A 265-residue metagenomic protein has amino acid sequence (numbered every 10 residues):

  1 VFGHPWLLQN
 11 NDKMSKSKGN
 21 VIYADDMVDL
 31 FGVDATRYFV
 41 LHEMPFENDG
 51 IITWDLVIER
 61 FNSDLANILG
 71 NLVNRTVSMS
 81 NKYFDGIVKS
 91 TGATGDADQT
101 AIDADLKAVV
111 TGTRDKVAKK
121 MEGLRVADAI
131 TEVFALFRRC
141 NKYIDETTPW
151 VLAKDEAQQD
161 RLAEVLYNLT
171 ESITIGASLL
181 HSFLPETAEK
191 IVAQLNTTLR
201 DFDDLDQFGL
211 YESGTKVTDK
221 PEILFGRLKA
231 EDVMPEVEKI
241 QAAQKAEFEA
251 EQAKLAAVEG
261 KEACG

Functional and structural regions predicted by a protein language model:
P5-A97, T197-L224, L228-D232: Catalytic adenosine-cofactor/nucleotide-binding cores of aminoacyl-tRNA synthetases and other
K16, M27-F31, V57-I68, D98 (+5 more regions): Secondary-structure capping and boundary motifs in well-ordered enzyme cores
I22-Y23, T113-D115, T174-G176: Short hydrophobic "helix-edge" motifs at membrane interfaces and signal-peptide entry regions
D49-W54, T111-K119: Short, charged/polar, low-complexity loop and linker segments that flank or interrupt alpha-helical bundles
V73-V117, N141-Q158: Conserved, charged catalytic cores of large soluble enzymes
K119, L124-R125, F134, R138-G265: Basic, alpha-helical terminal appendages of large translation-related enzymes
